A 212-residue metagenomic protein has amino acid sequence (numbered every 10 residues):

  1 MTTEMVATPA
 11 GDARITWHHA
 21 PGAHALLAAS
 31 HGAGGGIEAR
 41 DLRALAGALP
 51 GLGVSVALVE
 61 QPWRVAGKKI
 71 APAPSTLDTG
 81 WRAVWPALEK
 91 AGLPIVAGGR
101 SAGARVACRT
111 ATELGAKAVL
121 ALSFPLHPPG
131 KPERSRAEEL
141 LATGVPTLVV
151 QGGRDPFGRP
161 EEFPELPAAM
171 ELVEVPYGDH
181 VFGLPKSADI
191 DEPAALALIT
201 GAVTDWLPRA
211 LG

Functional and structural regions predicted by a protein language model:
V6-P94, D179-P185, D189: Serine-hydrolase catalytic machinery in alpha/beta-hydrolase-like enzymes
W81, K186-G212: Catalytic active-site module of serine/aspartate enzymes centered on a nucleophile-bearing elbow/loop
P94-G99, L122: Short beta-strand immediately N-terminal to the catalytic nucleophile in serine-hydrolase-like folds
G99-A107: Gly/Ala-rich beta-loop-alpha elbow adjacent to hydrolase catalytic centers
V106-T110, G130: Hydrolases whose catalytic domains are alpha/beta-hydrolase-1, hotdog thioesterase, or metallo-beta-lactamase-like
G115-G130: A conserved short beta-strand
A142-G144, V149-Q151, D155: Short beta-strand/loop motif that positions the catalytic acidic residue of the alpha/beta-hydrolase fold
P156-E162: Conserved alpha/beta-hydrolase "acid-adjacent" motif
